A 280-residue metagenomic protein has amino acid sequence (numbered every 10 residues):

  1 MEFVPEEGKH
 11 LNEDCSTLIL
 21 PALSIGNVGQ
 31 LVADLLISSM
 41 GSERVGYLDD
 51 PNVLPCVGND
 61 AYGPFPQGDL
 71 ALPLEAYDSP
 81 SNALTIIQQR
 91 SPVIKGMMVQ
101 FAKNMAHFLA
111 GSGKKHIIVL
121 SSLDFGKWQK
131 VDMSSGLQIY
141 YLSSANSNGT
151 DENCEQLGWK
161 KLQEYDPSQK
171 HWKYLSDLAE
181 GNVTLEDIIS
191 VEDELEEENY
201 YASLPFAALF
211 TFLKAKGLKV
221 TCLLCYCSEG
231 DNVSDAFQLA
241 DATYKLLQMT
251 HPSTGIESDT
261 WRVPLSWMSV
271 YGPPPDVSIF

Functional and structural regions predicted by a protein language model:
M1-K114, F125-F280: Accessory terminal and edge-of-domain segments that mediate assembly/interaction and cofactor placement around
S121-L123: Short, ordered loop/turn segments at secondary-structure junctions
